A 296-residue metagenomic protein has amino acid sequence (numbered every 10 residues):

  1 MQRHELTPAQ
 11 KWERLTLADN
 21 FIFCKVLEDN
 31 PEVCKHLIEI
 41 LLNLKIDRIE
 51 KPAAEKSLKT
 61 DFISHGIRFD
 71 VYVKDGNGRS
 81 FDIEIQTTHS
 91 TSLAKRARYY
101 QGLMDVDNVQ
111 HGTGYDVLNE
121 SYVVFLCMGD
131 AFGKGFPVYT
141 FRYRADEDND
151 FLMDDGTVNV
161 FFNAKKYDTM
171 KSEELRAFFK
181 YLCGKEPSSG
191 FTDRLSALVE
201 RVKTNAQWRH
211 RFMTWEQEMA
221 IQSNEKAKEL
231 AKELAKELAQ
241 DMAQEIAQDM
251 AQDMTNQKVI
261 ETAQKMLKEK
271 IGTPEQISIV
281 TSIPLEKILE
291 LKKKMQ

Functional and structural regions predicted by a protein language model:
M1-H210: Conserved single-residue anchors adjacent to enzymatic active/cofactor-binding motifs
Q2-E13, F81-Q86, E173-Q296: Short, charged alpha-helical interaction segments and adjacent helix-coil junctions
